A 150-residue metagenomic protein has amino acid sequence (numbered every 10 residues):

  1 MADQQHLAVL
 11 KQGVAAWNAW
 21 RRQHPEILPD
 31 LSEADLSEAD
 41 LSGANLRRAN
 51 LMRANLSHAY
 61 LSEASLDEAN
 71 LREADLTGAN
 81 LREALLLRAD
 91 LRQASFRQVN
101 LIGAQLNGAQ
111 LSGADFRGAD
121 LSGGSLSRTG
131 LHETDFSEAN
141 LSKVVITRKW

Functional and structural regions predicted by a protein language model:
L7-A8, A16, R21-W150: Tandem repeat scaffolds
